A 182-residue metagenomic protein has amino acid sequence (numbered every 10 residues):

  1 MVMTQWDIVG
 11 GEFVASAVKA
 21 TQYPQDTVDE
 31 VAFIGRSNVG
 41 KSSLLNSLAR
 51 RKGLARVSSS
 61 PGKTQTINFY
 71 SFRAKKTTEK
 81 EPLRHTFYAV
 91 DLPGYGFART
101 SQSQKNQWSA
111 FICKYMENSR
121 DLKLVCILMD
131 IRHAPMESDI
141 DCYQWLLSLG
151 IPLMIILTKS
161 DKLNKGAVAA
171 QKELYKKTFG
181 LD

Functional and structural regions predicted by a protein language model:
M1-R99: Conserved G1/Walker A P-loop phosphate-binding module
E81-P82, N106-D182: Conserved C-terminal guanine-recognition region of P-loop GTPase G domains, centered on the G4
Y95-K105, K162-L163: Flexible beta-alpha connector loops of hexameric P-loop NTPases
